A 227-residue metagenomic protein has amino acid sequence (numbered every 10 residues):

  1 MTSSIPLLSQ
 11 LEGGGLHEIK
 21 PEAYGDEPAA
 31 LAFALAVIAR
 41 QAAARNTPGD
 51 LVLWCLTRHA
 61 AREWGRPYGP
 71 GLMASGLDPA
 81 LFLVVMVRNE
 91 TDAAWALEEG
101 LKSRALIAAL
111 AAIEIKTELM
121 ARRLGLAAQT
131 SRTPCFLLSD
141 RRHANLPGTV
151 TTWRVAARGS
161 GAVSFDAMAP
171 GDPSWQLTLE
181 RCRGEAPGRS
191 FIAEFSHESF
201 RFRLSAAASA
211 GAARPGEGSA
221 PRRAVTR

Functional and structural regions predicted by a protein language model:
M1-W54, R58, G65, A74-A80 (+2 more regions): Detector for small/aliphatic-rich hydrophobic stretches
I19, F82, A109, A128 (+1 more regions): Conserved RecA-like P-loop NTPase ATPase core
A32-V37, A96, M120-L124, A128: A short acidic, amphipathic alpha-helical/loop segment
N46-T47, L51, A61-G76, W95 (+5 more regions): Glycine-biased, small-residue-rich flexible motifs in mid-sequence functional cores and linkers
C55-I107, A111-K116: Long, charge-dense
A105-D166: A contiguous pocket-lining binding segment that forms or flanks enzyme active sites
F165-R189, A193: A conserved mid-domain beta-alpha-beta active-site/ligand-binding segment of alpha/beta enzyme cores
A186-R227: C-terminal regions of RecA-like/P-loop NTPase motor modules
